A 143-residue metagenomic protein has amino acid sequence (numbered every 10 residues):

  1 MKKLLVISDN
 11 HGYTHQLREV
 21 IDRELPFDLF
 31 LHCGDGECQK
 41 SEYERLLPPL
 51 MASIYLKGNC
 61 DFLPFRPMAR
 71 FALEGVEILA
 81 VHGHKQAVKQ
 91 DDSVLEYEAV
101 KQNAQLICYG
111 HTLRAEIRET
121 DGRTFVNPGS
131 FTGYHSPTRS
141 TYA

Functional and structural regions predicted by a protein language model:
M1-L4, R70-L79, E119-F125: Beta-strand-turn-beta hairpins that frame and shape the catalytic cleft of phosphate-ester-processing enzymes
M1-L50, D61-P67, T138-T141: N-terminal active-site segment of His-dependent metallophosphoesterases
K2, Q16, Y97-N103, V126-A143: Binuclear metal-dependent phosphoesterase catalytic core
V6-S8, L29-D35, S53-N59, A80-H82 (+2 more regions): Active-site neighborhood of phospho(di)ester-bond hydrolases with catalytic His/Asp-centered motifs
H11-H15, E37-S41, C60-F65, Q86-D91 (+2 more regions): Active-site environment of divalent metal-dependent phosphoester hydrolases
P49-A52, R123: A short helix->loop->beta-strand "cap" motif at the edges of active sites that frequently abuts
A52-S93, K101-Q102: Helix-adjacent hinge/juxtasegments
A69, E116-R118, T141-A143: Short beta-strand scaffold segments in enzyme catalytic cores
